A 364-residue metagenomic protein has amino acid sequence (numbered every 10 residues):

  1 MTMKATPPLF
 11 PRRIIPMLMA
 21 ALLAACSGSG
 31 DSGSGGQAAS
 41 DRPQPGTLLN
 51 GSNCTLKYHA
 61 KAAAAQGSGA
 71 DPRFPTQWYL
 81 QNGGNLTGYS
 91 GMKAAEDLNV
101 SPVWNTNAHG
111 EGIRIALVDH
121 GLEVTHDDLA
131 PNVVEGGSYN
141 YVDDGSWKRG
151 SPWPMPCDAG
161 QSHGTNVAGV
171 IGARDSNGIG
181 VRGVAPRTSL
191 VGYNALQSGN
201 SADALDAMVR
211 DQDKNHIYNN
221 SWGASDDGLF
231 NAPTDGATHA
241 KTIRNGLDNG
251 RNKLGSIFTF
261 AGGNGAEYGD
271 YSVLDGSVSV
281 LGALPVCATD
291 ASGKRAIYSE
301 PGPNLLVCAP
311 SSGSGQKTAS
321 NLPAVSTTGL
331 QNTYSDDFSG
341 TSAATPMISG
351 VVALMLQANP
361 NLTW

Functional and structural regions predicted by a protein language model:
M3-I15: Bacterial N-terminal signal peptides that target proteins for export
P16-S68: Bacterial Sec-dependent N-terminal signal peptides
G51, T55-Y58, A62-T188, L196-A237 (+3 more regions): Active-site core segment of subtilase-fold serine proteases
D119, D275-Q357: Extracellular S/T/G-rich loop segment that most often corresponds to the catalytic His/Ser-adjacent loop
G121-E123, G223-S225, G263-E267, D290-S292 (+1 more regions): Catalytic metal-binding/acid-base residues of hydrolase active sites
T125, D227-F230, E267-Y271, K294-I297: Extracytoplasmic/secreted cell-surface and envelope-processing proteins
N219-S221, T259-G263, V286-C287: Active-site neighborhood of phospho(di)ester-bond hydrolases with catalytic His/Asp-centered motifs
N359-W364: An often Trp-containing, charged/polar helix-loop segment at the C-terminal end of enzyme catalytic cores
